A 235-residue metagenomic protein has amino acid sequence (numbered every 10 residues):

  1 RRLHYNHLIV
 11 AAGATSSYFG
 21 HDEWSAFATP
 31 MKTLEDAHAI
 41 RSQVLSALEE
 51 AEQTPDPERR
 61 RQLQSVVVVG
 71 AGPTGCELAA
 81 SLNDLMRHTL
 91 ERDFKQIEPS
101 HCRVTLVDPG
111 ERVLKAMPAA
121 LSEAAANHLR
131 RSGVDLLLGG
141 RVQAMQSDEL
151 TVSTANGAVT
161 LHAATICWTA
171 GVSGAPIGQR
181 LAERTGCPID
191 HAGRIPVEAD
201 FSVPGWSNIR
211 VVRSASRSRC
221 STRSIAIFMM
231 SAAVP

Functional and structural regions predicted by a protein language model:
R1-V67, V152, N156, C167: FAD-binding core/adjacent interface of flavoenzyme oxidoreductases
R2, R59-R61, E98, T160 (+1 more regions): Short, flexible hinge/linker loops that cap or flank conserved catalytic cores
G13-S16, A79, V172-G174: Short glycine-rich anion-binding loops that position phosphate/pyrophosphate groups of nucleotides and phosphorylated
F27-P55, E149, L161-S221, A226-P235: FAD-site-proximal beta/loop scaffold in flavoenzymes
S42-P99: Rossmann-like NAD(P)H-binding beta-loop-alpha module
N83-A199, R223-I227: A Rossmann-like FAD-binding core segment of flavoenzymes
